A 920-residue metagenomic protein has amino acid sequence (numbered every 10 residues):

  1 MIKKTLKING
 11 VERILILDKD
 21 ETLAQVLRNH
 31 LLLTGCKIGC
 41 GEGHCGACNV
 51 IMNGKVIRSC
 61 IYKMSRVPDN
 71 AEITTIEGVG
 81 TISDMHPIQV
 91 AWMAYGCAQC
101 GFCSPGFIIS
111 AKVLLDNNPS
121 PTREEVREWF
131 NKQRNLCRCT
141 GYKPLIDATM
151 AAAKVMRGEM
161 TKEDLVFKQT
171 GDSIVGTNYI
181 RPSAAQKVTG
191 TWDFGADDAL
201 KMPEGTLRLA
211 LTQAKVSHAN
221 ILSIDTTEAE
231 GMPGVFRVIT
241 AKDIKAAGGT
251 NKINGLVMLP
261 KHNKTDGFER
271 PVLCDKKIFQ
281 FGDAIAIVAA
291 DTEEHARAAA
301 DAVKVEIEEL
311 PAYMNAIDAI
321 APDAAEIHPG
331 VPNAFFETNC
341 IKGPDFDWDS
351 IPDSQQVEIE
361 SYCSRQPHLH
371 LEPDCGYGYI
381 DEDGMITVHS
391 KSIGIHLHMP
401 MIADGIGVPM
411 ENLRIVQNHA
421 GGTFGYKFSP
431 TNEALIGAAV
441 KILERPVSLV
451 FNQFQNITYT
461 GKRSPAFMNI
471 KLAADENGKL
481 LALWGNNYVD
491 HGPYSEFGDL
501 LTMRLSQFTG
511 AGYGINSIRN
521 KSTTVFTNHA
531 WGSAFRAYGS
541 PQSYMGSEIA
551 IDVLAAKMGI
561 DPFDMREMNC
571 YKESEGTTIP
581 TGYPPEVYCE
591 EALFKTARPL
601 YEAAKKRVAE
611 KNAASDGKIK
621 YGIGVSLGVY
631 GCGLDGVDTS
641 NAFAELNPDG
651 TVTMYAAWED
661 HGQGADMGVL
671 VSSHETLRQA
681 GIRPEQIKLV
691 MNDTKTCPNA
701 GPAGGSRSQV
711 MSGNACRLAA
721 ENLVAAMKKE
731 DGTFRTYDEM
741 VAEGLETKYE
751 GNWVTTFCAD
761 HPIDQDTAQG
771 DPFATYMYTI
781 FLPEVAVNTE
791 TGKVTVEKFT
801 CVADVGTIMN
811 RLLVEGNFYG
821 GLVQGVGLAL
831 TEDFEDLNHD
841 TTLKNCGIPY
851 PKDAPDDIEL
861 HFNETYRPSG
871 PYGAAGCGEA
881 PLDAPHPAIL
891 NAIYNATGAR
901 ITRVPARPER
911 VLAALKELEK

Functional and structural regions predicted by a protein language model:
M1-K168: Signature of N-terminal electron-transfer/Fe-S-associated modules in redox systems
I2, K132-G195, A604-K611, E645 (+5 more regions): Intrinsic disorder at enzyme termini
V50, Q186, W192, A196-D198 (+10 more regions): Short beta-strand elements
G96, T177, S183-T189, L256 (+6 more regions): Glycine-rich loop/linker segments at domain edges
D147, K242, G255, G407-N412 (+6 more regions): C-terminal catalytic domains of large/alpha subunits in multi-subunit enzymes
K154-V331: Flexible, low-hydrophobicity surface segments
D291, R445-V489, N714-D738: Phosphate/diphosphate-binding loops
A324-I406, C570-T651, T842-H861: Helix-loop-helix junctions that connect adjacent transmembrane helices in secondary transporters/permeases, recognized
